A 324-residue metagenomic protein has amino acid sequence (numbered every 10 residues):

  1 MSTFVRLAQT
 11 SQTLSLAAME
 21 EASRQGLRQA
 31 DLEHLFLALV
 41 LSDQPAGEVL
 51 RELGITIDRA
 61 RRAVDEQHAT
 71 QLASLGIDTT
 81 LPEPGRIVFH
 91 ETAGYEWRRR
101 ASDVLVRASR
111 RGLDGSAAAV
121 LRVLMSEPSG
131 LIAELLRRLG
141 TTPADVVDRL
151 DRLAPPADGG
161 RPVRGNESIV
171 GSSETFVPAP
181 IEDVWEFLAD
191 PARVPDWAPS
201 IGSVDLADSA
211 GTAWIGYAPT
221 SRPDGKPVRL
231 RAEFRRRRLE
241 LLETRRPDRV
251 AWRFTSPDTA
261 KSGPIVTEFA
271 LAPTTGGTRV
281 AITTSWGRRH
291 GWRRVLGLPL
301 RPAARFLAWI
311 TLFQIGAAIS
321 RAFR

Functional and structural regions predicted by a protein language model:
M1-P178, D183: Histone-fold recognition with a strong bias for associated Lys/Arg-rich disordered tails
E48-V49, P195-I201: A short gly/proline-enriched turn/hairpin at secondary-structure junctions
P178-W197: Amphipathic alpha-helical segments
I181, S209, E243-P247, L271-R279: A short, structured loop/turn motif at beta-sheet edges
A192, D196, V204-D205, I265: A structural signal for the main folded, soluble domain(s) of proteins
D205-K261, A318-R321: Glycine-rich portal/gate segments that line the openings of hydrophobic small-molecule binding cavities
R253-F306: Beta-strand/loop substructures that line and gate deep hydrophobic ligand-binding cavities in soluble
L296-R324: A conserved amphipathic terminal alpha-helix motif
